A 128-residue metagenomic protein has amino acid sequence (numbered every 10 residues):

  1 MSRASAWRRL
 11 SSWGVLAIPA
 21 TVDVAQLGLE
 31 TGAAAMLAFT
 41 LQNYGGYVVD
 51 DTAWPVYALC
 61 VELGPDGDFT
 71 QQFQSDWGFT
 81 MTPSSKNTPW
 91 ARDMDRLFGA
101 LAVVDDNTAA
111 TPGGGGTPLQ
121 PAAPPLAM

Functional and structural regions predicted by a protein language model:
M1-M128: Short, surface-exposed polybasic-aromatic patches that bind anionic ligands, especially phosphate groups
